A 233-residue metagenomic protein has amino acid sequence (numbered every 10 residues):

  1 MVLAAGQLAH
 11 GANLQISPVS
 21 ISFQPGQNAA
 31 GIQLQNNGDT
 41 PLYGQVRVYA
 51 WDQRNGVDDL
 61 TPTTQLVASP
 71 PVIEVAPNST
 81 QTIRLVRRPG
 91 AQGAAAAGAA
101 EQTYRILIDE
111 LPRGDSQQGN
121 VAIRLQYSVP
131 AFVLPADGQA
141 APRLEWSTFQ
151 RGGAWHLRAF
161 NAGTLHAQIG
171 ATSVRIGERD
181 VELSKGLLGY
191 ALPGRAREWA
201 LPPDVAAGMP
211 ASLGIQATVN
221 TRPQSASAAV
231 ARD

Functional and structural regions predicted by a protein language model:
G11-G38, D137-R151, L188: Beta-sheet-dominated interaction scaffolds and their linkers
P25-G31, A97-Y104, G153-W155: Short, solvent-exposed loop/turn segments enriched in Ser/Thr/Gly
I32-G38, R158-L165: Asparagine-centered strand-capping/turn motif at beta-strand->loop junctions
T40-V48, H166-T172: Short, hydrophobic/aromatic beta-strand segments
D59-Q92, D180-A207: Intrinsically disordered, low-complexity Pro/Gly/Ser/Thr-rich segments with frequent PxxP/GP/PP motifs and embedded
P89-G138, P142, A206-D233: Terminal connector regions
T172-R232: Structured core of small recognition/catalytic domains
